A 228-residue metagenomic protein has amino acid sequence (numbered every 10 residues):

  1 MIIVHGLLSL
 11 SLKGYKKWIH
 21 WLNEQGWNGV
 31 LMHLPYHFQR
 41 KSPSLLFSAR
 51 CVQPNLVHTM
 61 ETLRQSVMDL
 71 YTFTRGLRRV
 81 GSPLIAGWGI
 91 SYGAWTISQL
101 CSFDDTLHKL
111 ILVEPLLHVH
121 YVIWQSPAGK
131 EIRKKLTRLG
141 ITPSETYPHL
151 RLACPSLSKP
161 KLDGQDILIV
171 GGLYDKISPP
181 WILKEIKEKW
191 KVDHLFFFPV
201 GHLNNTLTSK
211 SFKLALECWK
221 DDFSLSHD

Functional and structural regions predicted by a protein language model:
M1-G6: Short beta-strand element of the alpha/beta-hydrolase
L8-L12, K16-E24, G29-R64: Cap/lid segment of the alpha/beta-hydrolase catalytic domain
V57, V67-L84: Conserved acidic catalytic loop of the alpha/beta-hydrolase fold
I85-G87, L110: Conserved alpha/beta-hydrolase fold motif
W88-I97: Gly/Ala-rich beta-loop-alpha elbow adjacent to hydrolase catalytic centers
Q99-P143, F197: Hydrolase active-site cap/lid region
V122-E188: The feature captures the conserved acid-bearing segment of alpha/beta-hydrolase catalytic domains
K184, F197-L214: Histidine-bearing beta->alpha loop at or near hydrolase active sites
